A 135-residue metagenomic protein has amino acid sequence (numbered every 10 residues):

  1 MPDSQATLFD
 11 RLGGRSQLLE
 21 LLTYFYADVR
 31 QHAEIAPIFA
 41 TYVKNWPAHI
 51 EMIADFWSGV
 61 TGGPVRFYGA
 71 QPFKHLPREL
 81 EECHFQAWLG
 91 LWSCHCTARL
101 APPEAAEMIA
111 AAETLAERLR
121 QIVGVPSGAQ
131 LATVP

Functional and structural regions predicted by a protein language model:
M1-P135: Core of compact, soluble alpha-helical bundle domains
